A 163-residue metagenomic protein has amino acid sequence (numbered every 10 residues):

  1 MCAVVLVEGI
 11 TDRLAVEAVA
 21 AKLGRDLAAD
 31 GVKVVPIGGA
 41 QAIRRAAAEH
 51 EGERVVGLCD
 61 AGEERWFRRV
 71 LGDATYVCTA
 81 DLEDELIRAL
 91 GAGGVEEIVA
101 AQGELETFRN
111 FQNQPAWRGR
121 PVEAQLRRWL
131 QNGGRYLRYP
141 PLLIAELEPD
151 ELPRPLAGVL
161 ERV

Functional and structural regions predicted by a protein language model:
M1-V163: Acidic, divalent-metal-binding catalytic cores of TOPRIM and closely related two-metal-ion phosphodiester/pyrophosphate
